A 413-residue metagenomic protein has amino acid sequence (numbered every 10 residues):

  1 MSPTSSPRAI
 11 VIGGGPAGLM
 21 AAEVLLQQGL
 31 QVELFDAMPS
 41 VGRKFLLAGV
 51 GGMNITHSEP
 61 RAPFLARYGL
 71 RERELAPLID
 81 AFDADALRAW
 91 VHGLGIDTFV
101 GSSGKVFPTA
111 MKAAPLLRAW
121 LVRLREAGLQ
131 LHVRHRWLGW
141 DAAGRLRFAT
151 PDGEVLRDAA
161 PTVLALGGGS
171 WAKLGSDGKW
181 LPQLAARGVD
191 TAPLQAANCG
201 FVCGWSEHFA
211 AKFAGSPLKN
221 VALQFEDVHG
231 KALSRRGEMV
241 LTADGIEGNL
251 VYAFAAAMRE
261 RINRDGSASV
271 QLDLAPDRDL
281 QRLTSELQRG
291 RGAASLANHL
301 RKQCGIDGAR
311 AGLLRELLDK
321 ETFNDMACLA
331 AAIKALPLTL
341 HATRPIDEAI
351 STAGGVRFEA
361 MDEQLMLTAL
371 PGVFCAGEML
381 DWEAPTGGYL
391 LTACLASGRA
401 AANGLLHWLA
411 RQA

Functional and structural regions predicted by a protein language model:
P7-L34, A401-L406: N-terminal Rossmann-like FAD-binding beta1-loop-alpha1 element of flavoenzymes
V11, G15-A17, G168-S170, L380: Residue-level detector of alpha-helix initiation sites
L26-V50: Glycine-rich FAD pyrophosphate-binding loop
Q27-Q28, S40, R61-P63, D80 (+7 more regions): Residue-level recognition of phosphate/Mg2+-coordinating polar/acidic sites in nucleotide-handling active sites
L46-L117, Q224: A conserved beta-strand/loop capping segment in the N-terminal third of enzymes that catalyze redox or closely related
L47, A114-P115, W120-R301: Predominantly flavin-linked oxidoreductase catalytic cores and closely associated redox partners
L75-D83, S103-V122, W171-S176, C203-S206 (+1 more regions): Short beta-strand to alpha-helix junction loop
S170-R187, D381-Q412: A conserved FAD-binding loop/helix module that cradles the flavin
